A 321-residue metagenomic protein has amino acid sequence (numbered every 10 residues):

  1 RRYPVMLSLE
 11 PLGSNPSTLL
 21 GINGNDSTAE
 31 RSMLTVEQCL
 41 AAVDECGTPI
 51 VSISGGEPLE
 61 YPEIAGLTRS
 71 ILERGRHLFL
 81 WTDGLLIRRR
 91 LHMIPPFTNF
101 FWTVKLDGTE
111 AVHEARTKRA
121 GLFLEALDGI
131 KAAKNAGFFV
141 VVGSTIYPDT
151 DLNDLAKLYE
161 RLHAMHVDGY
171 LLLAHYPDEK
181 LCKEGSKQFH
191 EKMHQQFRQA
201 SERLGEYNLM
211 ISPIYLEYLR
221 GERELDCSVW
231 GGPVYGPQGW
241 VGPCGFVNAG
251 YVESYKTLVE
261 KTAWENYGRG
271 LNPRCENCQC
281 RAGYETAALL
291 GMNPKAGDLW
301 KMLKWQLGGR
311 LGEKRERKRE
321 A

Functional and structural regions predicted by a protein language model:
R1-M93, F97-T98, A321: Conserved alpha-helical substructure of the radical SAM core
S8, G205-L303: Accessory C-terminal segments flanking Radical SAM cores
E10-L12, G56-P58, D83-L85, D107-T109 (+2 more regions): Active-site beta-loop-alpha junctions enriched in small/polar residues
L34, R74, T98, T103-D107 (+4 more regions): Radical SAM enzyme [4Fe-4S]-AdoMet core and its adjacent flexible, acidic and glycine-rich loops/tails across
T35-T48, V259-E265, P294-E313: Short microdomains enriched in Cys/His and/or Lys/Arg
V43-L59, P273-R281, K304-A321: Short Fe-S-cluster ligation motifs
E60-Y61, I87, P148-D151, Y251: Alpha-helix N-cap/loop-to-helix initiation residues
R90, V112-R116: Short, charged, surface-exposed secondary-structure boundary motifs
